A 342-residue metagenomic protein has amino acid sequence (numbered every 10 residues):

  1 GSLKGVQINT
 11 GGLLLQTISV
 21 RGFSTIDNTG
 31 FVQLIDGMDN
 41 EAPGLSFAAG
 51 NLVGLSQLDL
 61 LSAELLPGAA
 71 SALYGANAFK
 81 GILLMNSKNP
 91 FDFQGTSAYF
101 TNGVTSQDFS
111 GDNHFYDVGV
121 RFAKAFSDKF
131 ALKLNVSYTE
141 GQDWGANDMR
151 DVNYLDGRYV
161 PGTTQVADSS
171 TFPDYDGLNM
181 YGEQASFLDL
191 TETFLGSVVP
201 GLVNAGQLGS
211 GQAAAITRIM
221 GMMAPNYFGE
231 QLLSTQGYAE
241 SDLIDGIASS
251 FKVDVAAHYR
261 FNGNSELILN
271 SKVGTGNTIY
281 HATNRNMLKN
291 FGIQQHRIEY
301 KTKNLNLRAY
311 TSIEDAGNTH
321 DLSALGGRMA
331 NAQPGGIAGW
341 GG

Functional and structural regions predicted by a protein language model:
G1-D39, S62: Extracytoplasmic beta-strand/coil segments of soluble accessory domains associated with Gram-negative outer-membrane
T10-G12, G75, S110-H114, L243-S250 (+2 more regions): Short sequence motifs at beta-strands and strand-loop junctions characteristic of Gram-negative outer-membrane
Q16-G22, F31-D36, G50-S56, N77-N102 (+1 more regions): N-terminal periplasmic accessory domains that precede and gate Gram-negative outer-membrane beta-barrel machines
G22, V118-K124, V255-Y259, H296-T302 (+1 more regions): Residues on the lipid-exposed face of transmembrane beta-strands in outer-membrane beta-barrel proteins
T29-F31, D92-T96, D128-L132, G263-L267 (+3 more regions): Outer-envelope beta-barrel architecture signal
D39-A69: Short acidic/polar hinge/loop motifs at secondary-structure boundaries that mediate gating or recognition
A70-S71, I82, S87-K124, N135-Y138 (+1 more regions): Short strand-turn segments of transmembrane beta-barrel domains in outer membranes, especially the first one or two
A98-V104, L134-E140, L269-T275, L307-I313: Transmembrane beta-barrel strands of outer-membrane/channel proteins
